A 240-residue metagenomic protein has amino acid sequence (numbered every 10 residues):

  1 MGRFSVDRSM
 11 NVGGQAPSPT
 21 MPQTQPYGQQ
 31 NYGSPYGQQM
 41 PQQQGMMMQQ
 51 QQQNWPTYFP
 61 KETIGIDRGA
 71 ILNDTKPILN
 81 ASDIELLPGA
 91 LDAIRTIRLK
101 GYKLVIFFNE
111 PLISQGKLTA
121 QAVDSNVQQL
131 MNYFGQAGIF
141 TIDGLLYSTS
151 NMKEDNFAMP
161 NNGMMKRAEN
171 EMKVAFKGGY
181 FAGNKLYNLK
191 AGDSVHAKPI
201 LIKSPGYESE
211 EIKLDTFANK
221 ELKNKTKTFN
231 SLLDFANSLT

Functional and structural regions predicted by a protein language model:
M1-N54: Intrinsically disordered, low-complexity repeat regions enriched in Pro/Gln/Gly/Tyr
Q53-V105: Active-site neighborhood of HAD-like aspartate-dependent phosphohydrolases
W55-Y58, Q121, Q128-A137, T141 (+2 more regions): Asp-based, Mg2+/Mn2+-dependent phosphohydrolase catalytic module
T63, I71-P88, I113-K117, Q121 (+2 more regions): Metal-dependent phosphoesterase signature
I66, F108, G183: Active-site flanking residues adjacent to catalytic metal/cofactor-binding acidic residues
A90, I94-V127, T141-E154: Substrate-recognition element of Asp-dependent hydrolases with the DxDx(T/V) motif
